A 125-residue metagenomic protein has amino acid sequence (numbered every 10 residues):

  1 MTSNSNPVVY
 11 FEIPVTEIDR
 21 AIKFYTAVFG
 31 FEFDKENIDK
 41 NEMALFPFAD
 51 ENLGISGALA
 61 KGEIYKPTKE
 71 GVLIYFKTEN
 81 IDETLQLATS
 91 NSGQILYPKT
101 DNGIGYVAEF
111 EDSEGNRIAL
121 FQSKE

Functional and structural regions predicted by a protein language model:
M1-I22, G71-I74, K124-E125: N-terminal beta-strand motif that seeds the catalytic metal site of vicinal oxygen chelate
E12-G54: Core segments of cupin and vicinal oxygen chelate
I18, I74-R117: Vicinal oxygen chelate
F46-E51, F110-S113, S123: Active-site beta-strand termini and strand-to-loop segments that position acidic
E51-G57, G115-I118: Short, charged/polar, Gly/Pro-enriched secondary-structure boundary elements
L59-G62, Q122-K124: Acetyl-CoA-dependent GNAT
G103-I104, S123-E125: A short acidic/small-residue loop/turn micro-motif
